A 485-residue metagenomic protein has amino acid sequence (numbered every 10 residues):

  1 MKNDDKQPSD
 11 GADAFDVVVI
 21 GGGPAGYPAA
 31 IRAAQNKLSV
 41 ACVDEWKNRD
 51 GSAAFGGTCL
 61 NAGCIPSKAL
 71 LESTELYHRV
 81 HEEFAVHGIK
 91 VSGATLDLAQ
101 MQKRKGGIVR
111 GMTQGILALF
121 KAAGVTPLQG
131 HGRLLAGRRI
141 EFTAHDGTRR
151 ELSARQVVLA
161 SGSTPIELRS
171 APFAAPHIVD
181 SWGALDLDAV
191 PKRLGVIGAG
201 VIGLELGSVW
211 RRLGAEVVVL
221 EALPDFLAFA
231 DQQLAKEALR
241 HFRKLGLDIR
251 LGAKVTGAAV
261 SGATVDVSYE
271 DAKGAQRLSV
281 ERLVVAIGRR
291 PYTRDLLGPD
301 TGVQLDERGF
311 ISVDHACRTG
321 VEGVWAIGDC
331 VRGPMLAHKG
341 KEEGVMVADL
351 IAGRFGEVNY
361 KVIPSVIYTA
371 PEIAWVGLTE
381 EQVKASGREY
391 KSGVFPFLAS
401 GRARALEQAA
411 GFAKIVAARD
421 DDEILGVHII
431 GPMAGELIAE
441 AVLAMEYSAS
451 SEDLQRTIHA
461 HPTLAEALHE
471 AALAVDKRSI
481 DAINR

Functional and structural regions predicted by a protein language model:
K2-F15, P24, I31-V190, V218 (+6 more regions): Glycine-rich flavin
V18-I20, G132, E151-G162, V196-I197 (+2 more regions): Short hydrophobic core segments
I20-A53, I65, A69-L76, A352 (+2 more regions): Flexible, glycine-rich terminal cap/loop adjacent to redox cofactors in electron-transfer oxidoreductases
G21-P24, I197-G200, D329: Glycine-rich Rossmann-fold phosphate-binding loop(s) that bind the pyrophosphate of adenine dinucleotide cofactors
A25-R32, I178, G203-L206, R212 (+2 more regions): Short glycine/serine/threonine-rich phosphate/pyrophosphate-binding segments that cradle anionic phosphate groups
C64, S161-E216, L220, L245-D248 (+3 more regions): Glycine-rich dinucleotide-binding loop and its adjacent helix/turn
S92, T126-Q129, R133-G147, L152 (+4 more regions): A Rossmann-like FAD-binding core segment of flavoenzymes
A174-P191, R277-L350: FAD-site-proximal beta/loop scaffold in flavoenzymes
